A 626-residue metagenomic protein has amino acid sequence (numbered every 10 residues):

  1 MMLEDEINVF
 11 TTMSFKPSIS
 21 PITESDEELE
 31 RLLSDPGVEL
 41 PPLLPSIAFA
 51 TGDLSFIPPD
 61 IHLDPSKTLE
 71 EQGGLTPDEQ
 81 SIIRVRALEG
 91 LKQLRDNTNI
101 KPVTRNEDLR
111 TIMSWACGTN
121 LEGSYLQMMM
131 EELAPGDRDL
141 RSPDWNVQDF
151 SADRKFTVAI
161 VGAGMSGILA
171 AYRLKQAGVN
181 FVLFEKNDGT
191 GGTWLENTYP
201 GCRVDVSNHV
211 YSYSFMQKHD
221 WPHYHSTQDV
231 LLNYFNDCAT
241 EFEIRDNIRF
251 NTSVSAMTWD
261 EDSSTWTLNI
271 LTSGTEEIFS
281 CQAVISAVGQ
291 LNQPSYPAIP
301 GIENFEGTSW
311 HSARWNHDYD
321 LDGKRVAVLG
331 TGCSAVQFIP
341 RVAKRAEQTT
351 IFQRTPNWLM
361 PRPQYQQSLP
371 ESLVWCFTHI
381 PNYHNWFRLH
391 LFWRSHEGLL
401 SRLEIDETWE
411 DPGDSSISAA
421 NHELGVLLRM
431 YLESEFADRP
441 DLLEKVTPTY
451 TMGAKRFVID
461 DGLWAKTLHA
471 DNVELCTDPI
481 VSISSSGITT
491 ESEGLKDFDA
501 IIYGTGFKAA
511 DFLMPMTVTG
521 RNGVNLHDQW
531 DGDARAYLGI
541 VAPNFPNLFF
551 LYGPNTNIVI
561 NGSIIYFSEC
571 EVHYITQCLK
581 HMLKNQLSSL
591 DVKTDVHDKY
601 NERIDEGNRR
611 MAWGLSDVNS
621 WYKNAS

Functional and structural regions predicted by a protein language model:
M2-F156, N233, S295-A313: Extreme N-terminal leader/targeting segments of oxidoreductases
L3-S20, E24, D35, A542 (+1 more regions): Conserved flavin/dinucleotide-binding core of flavoenzymes
T76-G123, E132, H223-L291, L428: Feature captures the FAD/FMN-dependent oxidoreductase FAD-binding
Q148-K155, I160-Q176, N180-T190, L195 (+8 more regions): Rossmann-like dinucleotide-binding core of oxidoreductases
G189-R249, T378-L403, L538-F550, P554 (+1 more regions): Redox-cofactor-proximal catalytic regions of oxidoreductases
T198-F242, S255-L271, Q282-S286, L291-Y319 (+2 more regions): Catalytic cores of eukaryotic secretory-pathway lumenal/extracellular enzymes that build and remodel glycoconjugates
F250-T265, D318, D471-E491: A conserved short coil-to-beta-strand element within the FAD-binding core of flavoproteins
R402-S486, L495-T517, Y600-S626: C-terminal catalytic lobe of FAD-dependent flavoproteins
